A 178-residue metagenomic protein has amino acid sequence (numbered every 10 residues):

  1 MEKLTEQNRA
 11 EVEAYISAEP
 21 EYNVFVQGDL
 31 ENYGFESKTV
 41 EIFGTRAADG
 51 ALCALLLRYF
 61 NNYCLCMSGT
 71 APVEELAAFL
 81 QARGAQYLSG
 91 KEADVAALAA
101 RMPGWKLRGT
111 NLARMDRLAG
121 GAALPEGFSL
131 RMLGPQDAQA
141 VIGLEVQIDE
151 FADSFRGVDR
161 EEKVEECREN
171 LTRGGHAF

Functional and structural regions predicted by a protein language model:
M1-F25, A119-G157: Short amphipathic alpha-helix that is part of the acyltransferase structural core
Y15, D29, Y33, F79 (+3 more regions): Residues that form generic nucleotide/phosphate-binding pockets
P20-N23, Q27-R83: Conserved donor-binding loop and adjoining core beta-sheet/short helix segment in diverse acyl/aminoacyl transferases
E21-T39, S154-A177: Active-site rim helix/loop that mediates acceptor-substrate recognition in acyltransferases
G44, A177-F178: Residue-level detector of beta-strand face positions
Y59-G127: Acyl-donor-binding surface of acyltransferase catalytic domains
E92-V95, A99, A138, I142-E145 (+1 more regions): Hydrophobic, well-ordered secondary-structure segments
